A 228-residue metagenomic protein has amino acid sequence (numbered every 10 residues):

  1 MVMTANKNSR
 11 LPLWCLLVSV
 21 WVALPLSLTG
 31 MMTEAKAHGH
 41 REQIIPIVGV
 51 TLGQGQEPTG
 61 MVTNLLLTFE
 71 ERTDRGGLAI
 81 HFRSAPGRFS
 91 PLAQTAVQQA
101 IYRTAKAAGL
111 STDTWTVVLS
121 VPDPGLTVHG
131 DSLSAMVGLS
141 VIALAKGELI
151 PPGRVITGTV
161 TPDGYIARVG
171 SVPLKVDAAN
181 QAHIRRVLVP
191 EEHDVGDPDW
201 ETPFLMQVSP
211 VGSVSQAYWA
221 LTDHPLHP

Functional and structural regions predicted by a protein language model:
M1-R10: N-terminal secretory signal peptides that target proteins for export/translocation
M3, W21, T33-A35: N-terminal cationic amphipathic segment used for targeting or macromolecule association
C15-S27: Bacterial N-terminal signal peptides
G30-P228: Peripheral, non-AAA+ core regions of ATP-driven protein-machinery
